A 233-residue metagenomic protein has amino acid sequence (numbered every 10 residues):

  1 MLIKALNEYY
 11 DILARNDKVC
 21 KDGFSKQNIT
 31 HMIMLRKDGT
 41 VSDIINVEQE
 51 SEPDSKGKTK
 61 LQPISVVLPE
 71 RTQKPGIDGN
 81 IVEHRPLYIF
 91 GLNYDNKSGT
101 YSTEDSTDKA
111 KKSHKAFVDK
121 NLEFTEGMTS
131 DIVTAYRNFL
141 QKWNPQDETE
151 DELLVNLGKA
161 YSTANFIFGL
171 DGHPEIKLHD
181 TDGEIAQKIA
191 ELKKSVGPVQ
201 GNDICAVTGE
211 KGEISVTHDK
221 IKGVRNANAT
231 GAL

Functional and structural regions predicted by a protein language model:
M1-V199, D203: Conserved phosphate-interacting/catalytic interface
C205-T208: Short cysteine-rich clusters marking metal-coordination/redox-active sites
E210-L233: Domain-exit/linker segments immediately C-terminal to small folded modules
